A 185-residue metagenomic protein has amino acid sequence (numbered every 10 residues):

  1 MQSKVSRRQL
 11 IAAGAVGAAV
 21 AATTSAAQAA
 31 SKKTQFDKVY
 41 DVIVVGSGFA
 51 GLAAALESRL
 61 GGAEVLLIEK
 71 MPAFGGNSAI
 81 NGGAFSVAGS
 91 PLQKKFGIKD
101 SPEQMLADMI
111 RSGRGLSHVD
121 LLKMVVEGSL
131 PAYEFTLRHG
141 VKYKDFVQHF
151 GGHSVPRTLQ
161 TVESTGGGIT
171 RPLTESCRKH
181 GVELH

Functional and structural regions predicted by a protein language model:
M1-G17: N-terminal secretory signal peptides and thylakoid transit peptides that target proteins across membranes
A13, E64, K70-H185: Conserved N-terminal/central alpha/beta ligand/cofactor-binding core
A21-A26: C-terminal segment of classical bacterial N-terminal signal peptides
Q28-K38: A short, basic/flexible loop-to-alpha-helix module at the beginning of a structural domain
F36-G48: Beta1/beta-strand and adjacent pyrophosphate-binding region of the FAD-binding site in flavoprotein oxidoreductases
D41, A63-E64: Residues that mark the start of a beta-strand
G51: N-terminal Rossmann-fold NAD(P) dinucleotide-binding loop
S58: Aromatic pocket-lining residues of Rossmann-like dinucleotide-binding sites
